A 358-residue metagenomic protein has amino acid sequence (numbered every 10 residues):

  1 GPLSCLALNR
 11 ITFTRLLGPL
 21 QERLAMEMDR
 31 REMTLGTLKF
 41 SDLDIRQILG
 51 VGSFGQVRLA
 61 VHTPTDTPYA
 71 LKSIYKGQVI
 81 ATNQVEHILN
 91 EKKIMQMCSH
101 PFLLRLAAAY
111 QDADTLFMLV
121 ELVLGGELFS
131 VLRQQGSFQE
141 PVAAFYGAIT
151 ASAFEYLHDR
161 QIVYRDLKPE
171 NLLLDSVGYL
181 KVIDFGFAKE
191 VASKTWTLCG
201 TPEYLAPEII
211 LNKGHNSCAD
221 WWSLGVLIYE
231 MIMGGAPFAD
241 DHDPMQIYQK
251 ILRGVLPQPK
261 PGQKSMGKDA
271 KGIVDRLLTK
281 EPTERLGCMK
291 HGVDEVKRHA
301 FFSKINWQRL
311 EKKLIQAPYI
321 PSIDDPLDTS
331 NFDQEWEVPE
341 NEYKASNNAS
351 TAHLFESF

Functional and structural regions predicted by a protein language model:
R46-V57: Protein kinase glycine-rich loop
P68, S73-C98: Conserved N-lobe beta3->alphaC-helix segment of eukaryotic protein kinase catalytic domains
A108-A109: A short, aromatic-enriched beta-strand patch in the conserved N-lobe beta-sheet of the protein kinase catalytic domain
D114-E127: Conserved short submotifs of the Hanks-type protein kinase catalytic core that shape the nucleotide-binding pocket
Y146-G147: Activation segment signature within eukaryotic-like protein kinase domains
A270, E311-F358: Eukaryotic Ser/Thr kinase distal regulatory-tail detector
